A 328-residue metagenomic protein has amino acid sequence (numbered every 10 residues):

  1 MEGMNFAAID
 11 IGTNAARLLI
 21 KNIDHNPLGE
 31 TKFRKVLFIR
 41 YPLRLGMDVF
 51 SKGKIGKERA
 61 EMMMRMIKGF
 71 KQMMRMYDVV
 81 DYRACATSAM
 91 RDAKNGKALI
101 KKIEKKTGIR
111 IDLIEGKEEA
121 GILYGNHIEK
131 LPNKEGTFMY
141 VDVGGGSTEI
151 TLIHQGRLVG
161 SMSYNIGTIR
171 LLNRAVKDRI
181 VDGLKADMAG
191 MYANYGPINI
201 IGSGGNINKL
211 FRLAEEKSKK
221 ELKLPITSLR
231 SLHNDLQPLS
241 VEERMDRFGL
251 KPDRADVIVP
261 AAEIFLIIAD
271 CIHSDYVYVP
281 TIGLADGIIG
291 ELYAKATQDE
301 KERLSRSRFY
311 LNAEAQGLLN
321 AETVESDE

Functional and structural regions predicted by a protein language model:
E2-F33, H127, L131-G160, Y164 (+1 more regions): Gly/Thr-rich phosphate-binding beta-strand-loop-beta motif of the actin/hexokinase/Hsp70
I23, L45, M90: Hydrophobic pocket-lining residues within nucleotide cofactor-binding pockets
E30-M47, R75: Conserved ATP-binding subdomain of kinase catalytic cores across diverse folds
D48-Q72, M76, T87-K101, K105-T137 (+2 more regions): Helical "lid/coupling" subdomains associated with nucleotide-phosphate turnover
V79: A short helix->loop->beta-strand "cap" motif at the edges of active sites that frequently abuts
Y82-A84: Conserved beta-strand/loop subsegment of P-loop NTPase cores
